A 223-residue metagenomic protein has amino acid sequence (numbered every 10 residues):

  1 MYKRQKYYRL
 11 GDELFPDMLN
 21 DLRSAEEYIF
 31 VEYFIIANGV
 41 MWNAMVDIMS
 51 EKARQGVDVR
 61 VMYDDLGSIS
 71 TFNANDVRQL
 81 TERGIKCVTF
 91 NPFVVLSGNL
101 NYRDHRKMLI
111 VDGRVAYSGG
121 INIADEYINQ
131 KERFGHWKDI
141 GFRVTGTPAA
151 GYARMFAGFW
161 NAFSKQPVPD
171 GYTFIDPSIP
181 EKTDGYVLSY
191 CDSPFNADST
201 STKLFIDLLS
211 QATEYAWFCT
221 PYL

Functional and structural regions predicted by a protein language model:
K3-L223: Charged, low-complexity intrinsically disordered terminal segments
